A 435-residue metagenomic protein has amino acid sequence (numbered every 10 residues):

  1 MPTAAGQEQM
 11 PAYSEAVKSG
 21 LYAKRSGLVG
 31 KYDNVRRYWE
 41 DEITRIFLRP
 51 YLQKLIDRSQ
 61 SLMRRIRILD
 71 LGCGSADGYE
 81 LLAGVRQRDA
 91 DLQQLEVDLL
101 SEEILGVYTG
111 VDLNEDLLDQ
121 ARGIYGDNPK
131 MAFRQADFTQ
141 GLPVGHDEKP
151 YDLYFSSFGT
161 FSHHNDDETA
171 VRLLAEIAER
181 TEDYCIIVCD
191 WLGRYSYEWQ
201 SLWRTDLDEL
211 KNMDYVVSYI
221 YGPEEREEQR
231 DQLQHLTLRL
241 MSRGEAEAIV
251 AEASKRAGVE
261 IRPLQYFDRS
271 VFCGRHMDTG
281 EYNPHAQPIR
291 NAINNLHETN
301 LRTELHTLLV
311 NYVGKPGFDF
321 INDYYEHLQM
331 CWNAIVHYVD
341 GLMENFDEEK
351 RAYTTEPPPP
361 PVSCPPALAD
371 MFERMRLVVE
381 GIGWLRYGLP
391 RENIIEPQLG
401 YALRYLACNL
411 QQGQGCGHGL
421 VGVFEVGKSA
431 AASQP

Functional and structural regions predicted by a protein language model:
M1-I66, D77-L81: Conserved class I S-adenosyl-L-methionine
S75-G141: Class I SAM-dependent methyltransferase SAM/SAH-binding core
V144-Y154: A short acidic, Gly/Pro-enriched loop at the edge of an enzyme's catalytic core that lines a small-molecule cofactor
D152-E168: A short SAM/SAH-binding and catalytic strip from SAM-dependent methyltransferases
V171-I186: A short glycine-rich, Lys/Arg-flanked "PGG" loop and its adjoining helix->strand segment in the class I
I186-V217: Conserved class I S-adenosyl-L-methionine
Q234-A257: Short alpha-helix
C273-P435: C-terminal lobe and adjacent flexible extensions of AdoMet/dcAdoMet transferase-like proteins
